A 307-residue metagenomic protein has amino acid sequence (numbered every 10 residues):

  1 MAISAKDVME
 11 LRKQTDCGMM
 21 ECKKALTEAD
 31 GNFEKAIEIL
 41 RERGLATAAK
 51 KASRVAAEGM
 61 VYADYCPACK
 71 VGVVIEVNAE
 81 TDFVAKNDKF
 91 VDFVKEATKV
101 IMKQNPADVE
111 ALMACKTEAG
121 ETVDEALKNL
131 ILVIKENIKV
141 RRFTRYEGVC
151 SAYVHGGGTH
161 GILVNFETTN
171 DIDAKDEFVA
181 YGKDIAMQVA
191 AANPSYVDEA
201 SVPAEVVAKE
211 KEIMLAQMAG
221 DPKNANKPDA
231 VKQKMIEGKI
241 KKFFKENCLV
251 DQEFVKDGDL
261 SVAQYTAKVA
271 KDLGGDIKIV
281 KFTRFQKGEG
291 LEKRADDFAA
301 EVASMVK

Functional and structural regions predicted by a protein language model:
A2-K307: N-terminal assembly/interaction segments in proteins that build large macromolecular machines
